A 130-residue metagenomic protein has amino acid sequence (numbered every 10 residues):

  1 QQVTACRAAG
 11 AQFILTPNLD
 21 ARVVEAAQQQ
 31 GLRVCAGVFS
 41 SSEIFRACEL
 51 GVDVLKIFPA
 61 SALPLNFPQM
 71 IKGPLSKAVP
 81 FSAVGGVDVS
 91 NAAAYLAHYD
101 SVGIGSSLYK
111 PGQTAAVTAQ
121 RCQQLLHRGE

Functional and structural regions predicted by a protein language model:
Q1-A9, S42-G51, F67, K72 (+1 more regions): Catalytic cores of alpha/beta
Q1-T4, G10-D20, L32-I44, D53-S61: Catalytic beta/alpha-barrel core
V3, A21-V24, I44, L65-P68 (+2 more regions): Generic structural signal for well-ordered alpha-helices, preferentially at hydrophobic/aromatic core positions
G10, Q29-L32, L50-D53, M70-K72 (+1 more regions): Short low-complexity, flexible loop/linker segments enriched in glycine and/or proline with clustered acidic
G10-Q12, A26-C35, P74-A83: Short beta-strand/loop segments at the ligand-binding rim of alpha/beta enzyme cores
P17-V23, K56-L65, Y99-R121: Glycine-rich phosphate-binding active-site loops on the catalytic face of alpha/beta enzymes
A27-L32, P111-E130: C-terminal helical cap(s) of enzyme catalytic domains, especially alpha/beta-barrels
P74, A78, H98, V102-G105 (+1 more regions): Change "in soluble alpha/beta enzymes" to "in soluble alpha/beta proteins
